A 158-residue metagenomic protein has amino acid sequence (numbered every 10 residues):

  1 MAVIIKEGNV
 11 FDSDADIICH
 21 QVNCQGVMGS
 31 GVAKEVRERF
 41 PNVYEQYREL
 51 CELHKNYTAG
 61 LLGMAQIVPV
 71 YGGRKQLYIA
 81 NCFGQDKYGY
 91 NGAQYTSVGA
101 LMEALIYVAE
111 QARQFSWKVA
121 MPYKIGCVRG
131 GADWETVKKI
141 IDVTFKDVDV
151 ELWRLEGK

Functional and structural regions predicted by a protein language model:
M1-K158: Macrodomain-like recognition of ADP-ribose-binding/processing modules
